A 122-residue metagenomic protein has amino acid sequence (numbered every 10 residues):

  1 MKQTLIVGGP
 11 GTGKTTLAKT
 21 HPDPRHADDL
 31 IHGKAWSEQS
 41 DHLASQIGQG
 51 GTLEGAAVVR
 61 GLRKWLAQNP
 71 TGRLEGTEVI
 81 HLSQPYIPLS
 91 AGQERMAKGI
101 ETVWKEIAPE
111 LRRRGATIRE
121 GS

Functional and structural regions predicted by a protein language model:
M1: Pre-Walker A adenine-sensing motif
I6: Hydrophobic anchor at the beta1->P-loop junction of P-loop NTPases
G9, T16-Q49: Conserved substrate/cofactor phosphate-moiety recognition/catalytic segment in nucleotide-dependent phosphotransferases
T12, T16, A57-V58: Short, well-structured alpha-helical interface segments that form or flank functional binding sites
G55-S122: Replace "adjacent to P-loop NTPase cores in ATP/GTP-dependent enzymes" with "adjacent to NTP-binding cores
